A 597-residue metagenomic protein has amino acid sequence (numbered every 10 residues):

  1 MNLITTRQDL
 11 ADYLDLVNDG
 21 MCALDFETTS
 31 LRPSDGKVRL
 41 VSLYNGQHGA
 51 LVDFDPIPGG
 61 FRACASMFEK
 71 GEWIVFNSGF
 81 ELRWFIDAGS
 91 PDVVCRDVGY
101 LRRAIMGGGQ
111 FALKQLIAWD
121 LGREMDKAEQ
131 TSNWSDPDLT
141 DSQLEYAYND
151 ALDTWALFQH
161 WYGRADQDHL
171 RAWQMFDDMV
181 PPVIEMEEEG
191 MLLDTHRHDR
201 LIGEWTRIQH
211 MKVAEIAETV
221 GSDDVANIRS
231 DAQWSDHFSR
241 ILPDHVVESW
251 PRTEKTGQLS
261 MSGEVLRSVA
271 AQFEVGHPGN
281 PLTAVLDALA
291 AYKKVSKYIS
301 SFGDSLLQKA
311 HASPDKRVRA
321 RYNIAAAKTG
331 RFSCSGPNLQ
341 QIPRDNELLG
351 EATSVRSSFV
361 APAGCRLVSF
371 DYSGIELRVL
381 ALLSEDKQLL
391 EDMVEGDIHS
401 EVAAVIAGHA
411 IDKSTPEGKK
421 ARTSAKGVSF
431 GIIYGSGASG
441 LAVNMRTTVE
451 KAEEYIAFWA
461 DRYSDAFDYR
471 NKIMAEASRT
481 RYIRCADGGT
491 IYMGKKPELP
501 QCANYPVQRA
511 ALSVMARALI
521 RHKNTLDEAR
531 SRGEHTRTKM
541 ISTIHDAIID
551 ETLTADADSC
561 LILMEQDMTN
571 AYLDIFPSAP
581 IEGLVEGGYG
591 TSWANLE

Functional and structural regions predicted by a protein language model:
M1-D9, F26-T28, R32-D35, S142 (+10 more regions): Conserved "right-hand" nucleotidyltransferase catalytic core of DNA-directed polymerases
N2-T5, R32-A165, M175-F176, Q258-M261 (+1 more regions): Active-site-proximal helix-loop-helix substrate-binding element of RNase H-like nuclease domains
T6-G20, C64-M67, E351-R366, D527-E534: A short acidic-Thr-Gly-centered motif at the start of a beta-strand
C22-L24, V94-G99, F359-I375, G435 (+1 more regions): Conserved catalytic palm subdomain of right-hand nucleotidyl-transferase polymerases, strongest for RNA-directed enzymes
L31-R32, V41, G79-S90, R103-I105 (+4 more regions): Short active-site loop/helix that positions an aromatic residue
S42-N45, L51, I324-D412: Function-dense linear segments that define catalytic or interfacial modules in macromolecule-processing proteins
E188, R319, A404, G408-I544 (+3 more regions): Conserved catalytic core of nucleic-acid polymerases
C560-T569: Short amphipathic alpha-helices in soluble, non-transmembrane regions that often serve as interface/regulatory elements
